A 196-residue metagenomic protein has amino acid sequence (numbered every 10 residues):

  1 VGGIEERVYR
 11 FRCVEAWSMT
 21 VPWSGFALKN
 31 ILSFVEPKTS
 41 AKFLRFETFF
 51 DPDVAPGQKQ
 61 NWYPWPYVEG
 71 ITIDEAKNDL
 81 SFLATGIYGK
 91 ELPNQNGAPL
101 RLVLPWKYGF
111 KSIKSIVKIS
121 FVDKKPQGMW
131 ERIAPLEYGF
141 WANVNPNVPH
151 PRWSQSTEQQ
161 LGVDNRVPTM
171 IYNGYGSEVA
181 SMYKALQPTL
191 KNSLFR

Functional and structural regions predicted by a protein language model:
V1-R196: Structured, non-membrane catalytic/scaffold regions adjacent to prosthetic-group chemistry
